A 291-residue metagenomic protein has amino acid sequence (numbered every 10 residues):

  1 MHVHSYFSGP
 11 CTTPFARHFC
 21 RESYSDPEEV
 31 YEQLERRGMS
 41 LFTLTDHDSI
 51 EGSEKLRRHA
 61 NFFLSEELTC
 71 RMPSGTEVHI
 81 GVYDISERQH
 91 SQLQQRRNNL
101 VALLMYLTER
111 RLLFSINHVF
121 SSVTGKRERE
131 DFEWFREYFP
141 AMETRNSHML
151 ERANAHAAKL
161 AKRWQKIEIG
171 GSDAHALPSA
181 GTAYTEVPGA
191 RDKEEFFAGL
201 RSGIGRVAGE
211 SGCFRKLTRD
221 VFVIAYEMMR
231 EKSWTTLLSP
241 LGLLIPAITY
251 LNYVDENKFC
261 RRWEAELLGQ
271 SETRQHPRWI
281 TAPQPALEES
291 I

Functional and structural regions predicted by a protein language model:
M1-E77, P178, W263-I291: An N-terminally biased module of ancient metal coordination in phosphate/nucleic-acid-related enzymes
H2, D46, F62, V82 (+4 more regions): Divalent metal-coordination and catalytic microenvironments
V3-R21, E87-T182, E186, G209-T218 (+2 more regions): Domain-core and long-helix interface of multi-subunit machines
H59-E67, F139-P140, Y184-V187: Active-site regions of enzymes building and remodeling cell-envelope glycoconjugates
N61, K126-E130, W234-T235: A structural signal for the main folded, soluble domain(s) of proteins
R71-I80, E151-N154, S179-G181, F196-R201: Short, charged, surface-exposed secondary-structure boundary motifs
T76-H90: A basic- and aromatic-enriched beta-loop-alpha substructure that forms the phosphate/nucleotide- and DNA/RNA-contacting
K193-G242: A conserved mid-domain beta-alpha-beta active-site/ligand-binding segment of alpha/beta enzyme cores
